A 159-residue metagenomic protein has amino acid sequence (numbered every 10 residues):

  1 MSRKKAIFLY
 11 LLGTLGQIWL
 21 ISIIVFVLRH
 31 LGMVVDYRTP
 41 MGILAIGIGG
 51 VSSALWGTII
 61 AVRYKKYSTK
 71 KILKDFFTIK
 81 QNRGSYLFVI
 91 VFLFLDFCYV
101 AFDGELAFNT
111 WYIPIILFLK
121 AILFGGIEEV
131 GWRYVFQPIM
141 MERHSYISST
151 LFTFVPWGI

Functional and structural regions predicted by a protein language model:
S2-L12, T39-I46, Y64-F97, M141-S149: Interfacial transmembrane-helix boundary/kink motif in multi-pass membrane proteins
L11-V62, W111-I116: Alpha-helical transmembrane segments in multi-pass membrane proteins
L15, V51, I90, F118 (+3 more regions): Residue-level signature of the transmembrane alpha-helical core of multi-pass small-molecule transporters
I18, I72, E129: Divalent metal-coordination and catalytic microenvironments
I23-V34, C98-A107, I159: Juxtamembrane "helix-exit" motif on the non-cytosolic side of transmembrane helices
G49-A61, V91-F92, L123-V130: Hydrophobic cores of alpha-helical transmembrane segments in multi-pass inner/ER membrane proteins, independent
K80-G126: Hydrophobic alpha-helical segments and helix pairs
I127-V155: Membrane-interface helix/loop boundary segments of multi-pass membrane proteins
